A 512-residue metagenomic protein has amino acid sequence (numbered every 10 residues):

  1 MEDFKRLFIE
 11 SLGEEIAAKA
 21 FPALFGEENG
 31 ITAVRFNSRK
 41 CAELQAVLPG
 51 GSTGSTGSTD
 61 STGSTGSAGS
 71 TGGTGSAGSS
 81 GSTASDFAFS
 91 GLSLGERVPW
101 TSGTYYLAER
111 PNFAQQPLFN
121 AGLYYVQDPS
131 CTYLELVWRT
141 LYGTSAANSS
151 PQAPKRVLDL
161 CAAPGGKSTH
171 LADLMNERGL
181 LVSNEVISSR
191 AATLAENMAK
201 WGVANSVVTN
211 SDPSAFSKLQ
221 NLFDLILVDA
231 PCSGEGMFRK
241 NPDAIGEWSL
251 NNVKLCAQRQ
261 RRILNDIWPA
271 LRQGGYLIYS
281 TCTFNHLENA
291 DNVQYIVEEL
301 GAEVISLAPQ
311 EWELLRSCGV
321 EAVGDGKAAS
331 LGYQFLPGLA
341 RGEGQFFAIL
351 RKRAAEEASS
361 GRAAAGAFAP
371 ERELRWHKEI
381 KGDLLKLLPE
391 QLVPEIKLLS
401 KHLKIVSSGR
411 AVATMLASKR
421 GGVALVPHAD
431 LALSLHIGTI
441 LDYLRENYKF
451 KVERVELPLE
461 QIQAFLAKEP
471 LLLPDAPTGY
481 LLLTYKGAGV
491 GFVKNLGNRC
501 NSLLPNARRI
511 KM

Functional and structural regions predicted by a protein language model:
M1-E43, A68, T74-S90, E343-F346 (+1 more regions): Polybasic, low-complexity RNA-engagement segments
A153, S217-L227: A short acidic, Gly/Pro-enriched loop at the edge of an enzyme's catalytic core that lines a small-molecule cofactor
A153-C161: Conserved class I S-adenosyl-L-methionine
P164-E177: Conserved SAM-binding loop of SAM-dependent methyltransferases across substrates and taxa, primarily the Class I
N176, L271-Q273: Helix-to-beta-strand junctions that scaffold the AdoMet/dcAdoMet cofactor pocket in Class I SAM-dependent enzymes
V186-Q220: S-adenosyl-L-methionine
S189, D224-D266, C282-N289, E313: Mobile active-site "lid"/loop adjacent to the S-adenosyl-L-methionine
F223, Y276-Y279, F284-K404: Class I S-adenosyl-L-methionine
